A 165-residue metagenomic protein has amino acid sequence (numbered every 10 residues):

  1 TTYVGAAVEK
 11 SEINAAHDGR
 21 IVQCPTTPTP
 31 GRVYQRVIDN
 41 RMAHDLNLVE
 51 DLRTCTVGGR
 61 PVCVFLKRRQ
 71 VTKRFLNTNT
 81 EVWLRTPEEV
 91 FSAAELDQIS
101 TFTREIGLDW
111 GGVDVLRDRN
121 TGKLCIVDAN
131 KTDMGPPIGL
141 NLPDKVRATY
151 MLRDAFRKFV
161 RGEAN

Functional and structural regions predicted by a protein language model:
T1-H17: Conserved N-proximal alpha/beta basic substrate-recognition cap immediately N-terminal to, or forming the N-lobe
T2, T56-V57, R117: Generic beta-strand structural signal
A7, V62, C125-D128: Protein kinase-like catalytic core scaffold
I13, R20-I106: Phosphate-binding site of ATP-dependent enzymes
H17-D18, P137: Short helix/loop capping segments that flank catalytic or ligand/cofactor-binding pockets
L108, R117-N165: C-terminal active-site "lid" helix and adjoining low-complexity regulatory extension at the edge of ATP-using catalytic
V113-V115: Hydrophobic residue at the +6 position relative to the catalytic HRD Asp in the kinase catalytic loop
